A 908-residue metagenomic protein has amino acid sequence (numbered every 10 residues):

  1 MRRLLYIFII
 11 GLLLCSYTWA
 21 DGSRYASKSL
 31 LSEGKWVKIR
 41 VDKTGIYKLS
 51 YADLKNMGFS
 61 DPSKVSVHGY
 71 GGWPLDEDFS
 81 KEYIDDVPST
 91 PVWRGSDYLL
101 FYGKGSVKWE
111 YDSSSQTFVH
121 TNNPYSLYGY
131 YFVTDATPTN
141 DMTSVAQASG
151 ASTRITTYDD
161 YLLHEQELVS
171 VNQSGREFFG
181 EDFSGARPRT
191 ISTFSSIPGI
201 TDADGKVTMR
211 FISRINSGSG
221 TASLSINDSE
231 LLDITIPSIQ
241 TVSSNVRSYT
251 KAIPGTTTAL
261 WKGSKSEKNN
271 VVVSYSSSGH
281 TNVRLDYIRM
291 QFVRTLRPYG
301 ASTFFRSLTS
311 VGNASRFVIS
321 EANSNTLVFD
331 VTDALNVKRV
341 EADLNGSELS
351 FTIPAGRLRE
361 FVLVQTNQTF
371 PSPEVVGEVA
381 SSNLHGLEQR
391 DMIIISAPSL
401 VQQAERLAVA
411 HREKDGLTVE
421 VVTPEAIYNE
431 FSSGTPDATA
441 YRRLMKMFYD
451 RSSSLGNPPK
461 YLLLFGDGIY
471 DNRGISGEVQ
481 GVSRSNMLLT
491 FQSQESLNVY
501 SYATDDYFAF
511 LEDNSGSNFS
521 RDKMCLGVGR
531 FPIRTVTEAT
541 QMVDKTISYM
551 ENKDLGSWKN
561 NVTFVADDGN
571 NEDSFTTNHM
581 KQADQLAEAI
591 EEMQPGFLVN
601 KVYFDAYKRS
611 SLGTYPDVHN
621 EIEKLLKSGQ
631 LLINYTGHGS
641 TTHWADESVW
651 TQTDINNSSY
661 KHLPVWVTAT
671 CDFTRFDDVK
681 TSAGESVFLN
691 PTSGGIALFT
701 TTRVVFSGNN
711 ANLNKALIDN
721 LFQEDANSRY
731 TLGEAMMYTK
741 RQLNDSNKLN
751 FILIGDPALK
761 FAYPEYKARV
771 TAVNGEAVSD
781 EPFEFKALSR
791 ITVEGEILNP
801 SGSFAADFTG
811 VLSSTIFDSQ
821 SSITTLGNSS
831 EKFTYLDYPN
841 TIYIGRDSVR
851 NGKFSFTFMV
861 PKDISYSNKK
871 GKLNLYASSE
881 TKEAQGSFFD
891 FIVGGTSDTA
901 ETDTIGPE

Functional and structural regions predicted by a protein language model:
M1-G22, F699, F761: Bacterial Sec-dependent N-terminal signal peptides
D21-R846, R850-M859, A877, T881-T899 (+1 more regions): Cysteine-dependent hydrolase recognition
